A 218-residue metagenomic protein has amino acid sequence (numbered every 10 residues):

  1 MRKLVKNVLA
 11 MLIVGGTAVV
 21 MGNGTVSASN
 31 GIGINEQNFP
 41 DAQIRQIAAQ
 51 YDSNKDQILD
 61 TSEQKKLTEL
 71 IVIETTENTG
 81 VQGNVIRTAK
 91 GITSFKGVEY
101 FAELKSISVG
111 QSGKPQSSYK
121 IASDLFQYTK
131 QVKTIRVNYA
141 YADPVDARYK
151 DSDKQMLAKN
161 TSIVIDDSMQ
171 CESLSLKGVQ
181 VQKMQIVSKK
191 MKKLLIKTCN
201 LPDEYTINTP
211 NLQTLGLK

Functional and structural regions predicted by a protein language model:
R2-L4, G22-S162, D167-Q182, K190-K192 (+2 more regions): N-terminal capping/linker segments that flank leucine-rich repeat
L4-V5, M11: Hydrophobic alpha-helical segments and their boundary regions
L9-A10, A28: Intrinsically disordered, low-complexity repeat segments enriched in small/polar residues
A10-V20: Bacterial N-terminal signal peptides
D203: Alpha-helical polar/charged "hotspots" used for coordination or helix-helix interfaces
